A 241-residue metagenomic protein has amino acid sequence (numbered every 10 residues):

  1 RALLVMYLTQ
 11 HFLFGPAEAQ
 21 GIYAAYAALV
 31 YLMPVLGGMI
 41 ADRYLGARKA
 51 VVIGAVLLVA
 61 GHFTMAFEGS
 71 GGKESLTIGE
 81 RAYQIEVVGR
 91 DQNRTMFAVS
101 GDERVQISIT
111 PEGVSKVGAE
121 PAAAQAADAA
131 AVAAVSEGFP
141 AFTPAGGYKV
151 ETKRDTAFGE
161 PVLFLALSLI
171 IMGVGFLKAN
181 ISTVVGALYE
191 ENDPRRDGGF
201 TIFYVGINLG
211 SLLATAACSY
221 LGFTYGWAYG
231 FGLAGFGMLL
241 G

Functional and structural regions predicted by a protein language model:
A2-Q20, G186: Short amphipathic helix-loop junctions that connect adjacent transmembrane helices in Major Facilitator Superfamily/SLC
L8-T9, I40-Y44, A217-G226: Interfacial helix-cap and linker-helix signal at transmembrane-aqueous boundaries of multi-pass secondary transporters
E18-A19, I53, N192-G206: Cytoplasmic loop-to-transmembrane helix junctions
A24-D42, K178, L209-A214, L239: Central cavity-lining transmembrane alpha-helices of secondary-active solute carriers, predominantly the Major
A50-V51, L163: Primarily marks hydrophobic transmembrane alpha-helices of the MFS/SLC 12-helix fold
G54-F158: C-terminal ends and interior cores of transmembrane alpha-helices in multi-pass membrane transporters/permeases
F164, A228-G241: Symmetry-related core transmembrane helices of the 12-TM Major Facilitator Superfamily/SLC fold
F176-E190: Intracellular juxtamembrane helix-capping segments at the cytosolic ends of symmetry-related transmembrane helices
